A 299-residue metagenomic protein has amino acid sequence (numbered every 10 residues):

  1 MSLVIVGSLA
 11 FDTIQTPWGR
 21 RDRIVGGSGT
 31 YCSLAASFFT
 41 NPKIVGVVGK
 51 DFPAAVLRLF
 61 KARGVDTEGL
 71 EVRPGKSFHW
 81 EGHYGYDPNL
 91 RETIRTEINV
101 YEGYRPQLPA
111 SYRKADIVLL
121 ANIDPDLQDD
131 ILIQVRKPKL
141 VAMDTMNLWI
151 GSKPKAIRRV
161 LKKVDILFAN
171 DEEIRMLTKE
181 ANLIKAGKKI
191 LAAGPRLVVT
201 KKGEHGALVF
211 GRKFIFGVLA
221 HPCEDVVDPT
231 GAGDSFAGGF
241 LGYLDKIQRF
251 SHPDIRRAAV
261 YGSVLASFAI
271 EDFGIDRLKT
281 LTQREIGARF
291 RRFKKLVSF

Functional and structural regions predicted by a protein language model:
M1-V4: Extreme N-terminal starter segment of soluble prokaryotic enzymes
F11-R23, F38-L120, L132-P138, G287-F299: Conserved N-terminal subdomain of the carbohydrate kinase-like
S33-P42, Y243-D245: Alpha-helix C-terminal capping segments
L34, W80-H83, G206-F210: Short beta-strand scaffold segments in enzyme catalytic cores
A36, N170, G233: Short, conserved phosphate/pyrophosphate- and ester-handling motifs at nucleotide-, phospho-/glycolipid
V56, L127-Q134, K155-R159: A short acidic, amphipathic alpha-helical/loop segment
R136-L140, N147-G217, D225: Conserved phosphate/ATP/ADP-binding segment of small-molecule kinases
L183-F299: Conserved phosphate-binding/catalytic region of the ribokinase-like
